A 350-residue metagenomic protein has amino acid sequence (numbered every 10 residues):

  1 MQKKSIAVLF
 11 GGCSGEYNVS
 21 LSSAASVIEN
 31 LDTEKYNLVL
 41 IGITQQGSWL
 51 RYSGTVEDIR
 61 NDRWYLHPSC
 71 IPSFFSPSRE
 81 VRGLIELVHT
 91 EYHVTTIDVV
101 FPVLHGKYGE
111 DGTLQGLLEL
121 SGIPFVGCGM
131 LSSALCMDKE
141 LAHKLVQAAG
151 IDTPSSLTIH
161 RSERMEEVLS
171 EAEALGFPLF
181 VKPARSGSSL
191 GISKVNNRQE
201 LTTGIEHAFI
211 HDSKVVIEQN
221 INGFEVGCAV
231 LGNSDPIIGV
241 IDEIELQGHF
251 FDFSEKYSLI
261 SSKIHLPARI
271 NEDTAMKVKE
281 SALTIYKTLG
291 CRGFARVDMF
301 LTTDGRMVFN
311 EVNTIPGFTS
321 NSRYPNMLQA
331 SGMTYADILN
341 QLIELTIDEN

Functional and structural regions predicted by a protein language model:
M1-V126, M130-L131, L135-M137, L141 (+2 more regions): ATP-binding N-terminal substructure of ATP-dependent carboxylate-amine bond-forming enzymes
Q2, I6-F10, S14-G15, L21-A25 (+4 more regions): Active-site nucleotide/adenylate-binding loops and adjacent lid/helix of ATP-dependent enzymes
S53-D58, F251-S258, T314: Short, flexible, mixed-charge acidic loops at enzyme active sites
G106, I244-Q247, N313-M327: Glycine-rich phosphate/pyrophosphate-binding beta-alpha loops
N196-E280, L301-V308: Phosphate-binding site of ATP-dependent enzymes
Q219, C228-V230, Y286-F318, L328: Conserved metal-phosphate-binding beta-hairpin within the catalytic cores of diverse ATP-dependent phosphoryl-transfer
I338-N350: Cysteine/selenocysteine-centered motifs that mediate thiol-based redox chemistry or coordinate metal-sulfur cofactors
